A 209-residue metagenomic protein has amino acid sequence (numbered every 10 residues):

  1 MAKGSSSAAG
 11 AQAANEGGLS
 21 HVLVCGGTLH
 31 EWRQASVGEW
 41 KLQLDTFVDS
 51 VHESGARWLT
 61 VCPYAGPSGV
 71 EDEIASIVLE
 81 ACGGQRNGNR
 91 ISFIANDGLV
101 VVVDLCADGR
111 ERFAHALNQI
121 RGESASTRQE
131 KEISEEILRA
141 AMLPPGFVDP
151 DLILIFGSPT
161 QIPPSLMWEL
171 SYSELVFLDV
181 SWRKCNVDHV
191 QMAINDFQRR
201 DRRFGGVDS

Functional and structural regions predicted by a protein language model:
M1-S209: Flexible, compositionally biased loop and terminal segments
